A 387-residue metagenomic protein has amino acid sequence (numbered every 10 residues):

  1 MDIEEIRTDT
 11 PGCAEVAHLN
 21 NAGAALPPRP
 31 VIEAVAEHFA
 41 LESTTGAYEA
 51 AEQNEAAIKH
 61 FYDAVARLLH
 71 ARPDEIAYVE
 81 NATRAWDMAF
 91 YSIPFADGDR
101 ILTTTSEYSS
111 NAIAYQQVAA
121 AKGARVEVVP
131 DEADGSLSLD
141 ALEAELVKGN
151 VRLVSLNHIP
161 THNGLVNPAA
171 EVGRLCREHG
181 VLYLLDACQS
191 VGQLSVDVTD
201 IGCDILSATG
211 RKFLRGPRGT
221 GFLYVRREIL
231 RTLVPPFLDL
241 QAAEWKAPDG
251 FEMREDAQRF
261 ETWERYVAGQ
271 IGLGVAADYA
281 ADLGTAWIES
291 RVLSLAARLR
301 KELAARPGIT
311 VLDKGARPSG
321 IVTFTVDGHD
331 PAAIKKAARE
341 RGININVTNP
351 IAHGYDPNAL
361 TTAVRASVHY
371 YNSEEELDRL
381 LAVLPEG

Functional and structural regions predicted by a protein language model:
M1-G387: Pyridoxal 5′-phosphate
